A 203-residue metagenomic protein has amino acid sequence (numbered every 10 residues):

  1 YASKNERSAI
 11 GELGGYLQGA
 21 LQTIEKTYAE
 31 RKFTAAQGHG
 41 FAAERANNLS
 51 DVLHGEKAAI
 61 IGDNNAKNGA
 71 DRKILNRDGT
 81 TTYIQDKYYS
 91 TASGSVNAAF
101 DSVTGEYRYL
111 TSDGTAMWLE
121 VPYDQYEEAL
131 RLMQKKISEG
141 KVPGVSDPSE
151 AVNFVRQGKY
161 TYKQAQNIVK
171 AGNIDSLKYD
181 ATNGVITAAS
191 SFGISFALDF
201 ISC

Functional and structural regions predicted by a protein language model:
Y1-A20: Interfaces and regulatory segments of ATP-dependent nucleotide/adenylate/phosphodiester-chemistry enzymes
Y1-R7, A29, M133-Q134, A189 (+1 more regions): Compositionally biased, intrinsically disordered low-complexity regions enriched in charged/polar residues
Y16-T104: Catalytic centers of nucleases
D51, R72, L119-V121, A197: Generic structural hydrophobic/aromatic packing signal, biased to beta-strands
Q85, S90-V155: A recognition module on extended beta-rich or small alphabeta surfaces enriched in W/G with H and D/E
V145, V155-G158, Y162-A165, V169: Acidic/Gly/His-enriched mid-domain segments of enzyme catalytic cores or analogous surface patches that mediate
K163-A181: Short, aromatic-rich amphipathic segments at membrane interfaces that lie adjacent to a transmembrane helix or signal
L177-C203: Membrane-active amphipathic alpha-helices enriched in small hydrophobic residues
